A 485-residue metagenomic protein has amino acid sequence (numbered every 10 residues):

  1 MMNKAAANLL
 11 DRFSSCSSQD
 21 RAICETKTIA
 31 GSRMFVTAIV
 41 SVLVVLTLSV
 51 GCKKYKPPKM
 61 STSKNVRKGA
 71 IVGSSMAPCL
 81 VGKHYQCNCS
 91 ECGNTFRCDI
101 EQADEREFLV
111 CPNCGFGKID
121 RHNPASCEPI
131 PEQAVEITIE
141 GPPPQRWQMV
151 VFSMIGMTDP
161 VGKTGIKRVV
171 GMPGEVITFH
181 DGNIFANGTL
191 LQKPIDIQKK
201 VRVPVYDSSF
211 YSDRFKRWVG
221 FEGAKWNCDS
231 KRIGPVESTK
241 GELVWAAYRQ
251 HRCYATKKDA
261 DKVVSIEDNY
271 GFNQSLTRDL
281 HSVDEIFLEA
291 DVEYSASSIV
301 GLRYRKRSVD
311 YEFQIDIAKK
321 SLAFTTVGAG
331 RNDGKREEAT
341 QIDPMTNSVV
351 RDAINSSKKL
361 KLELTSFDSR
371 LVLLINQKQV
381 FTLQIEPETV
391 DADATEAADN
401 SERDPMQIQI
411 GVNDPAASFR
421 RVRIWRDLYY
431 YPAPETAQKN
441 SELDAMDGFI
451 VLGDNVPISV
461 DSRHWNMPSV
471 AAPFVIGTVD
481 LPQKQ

Functional and structural regions predicted by a protein language model:
M1-L9: N-terminal acidic, proline/glycine-rich, low-complexity intrinsically disordered segments
N3, F13, T28-Q485: Extended hydrophobic leader/signal-anchor segments used for secretion and membrane insertion
A7-N8, A22, T28-A30: Intrinsically disordered, low-complexity segments enriched in glycine/proline and serine/threonine
